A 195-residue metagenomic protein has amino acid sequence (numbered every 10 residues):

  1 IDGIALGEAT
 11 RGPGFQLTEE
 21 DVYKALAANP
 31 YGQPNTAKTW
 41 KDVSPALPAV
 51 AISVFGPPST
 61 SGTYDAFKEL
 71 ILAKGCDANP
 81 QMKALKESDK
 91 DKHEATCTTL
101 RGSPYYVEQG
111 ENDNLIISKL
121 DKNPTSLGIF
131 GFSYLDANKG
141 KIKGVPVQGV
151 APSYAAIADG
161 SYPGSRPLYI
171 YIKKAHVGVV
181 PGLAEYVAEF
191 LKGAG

Functional and structural regions predicted by a protein language model:
I1-G195: Flexible loop/hinge segments at secondary-structure junctions
